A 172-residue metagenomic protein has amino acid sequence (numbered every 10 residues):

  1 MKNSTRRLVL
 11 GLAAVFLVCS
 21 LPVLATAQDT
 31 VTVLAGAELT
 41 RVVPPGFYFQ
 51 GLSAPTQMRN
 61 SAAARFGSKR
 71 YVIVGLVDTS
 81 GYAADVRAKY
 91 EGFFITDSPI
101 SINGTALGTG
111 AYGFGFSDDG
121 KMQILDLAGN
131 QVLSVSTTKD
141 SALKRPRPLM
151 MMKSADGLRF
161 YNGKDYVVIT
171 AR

Functional and structural regions predicted by a protein language model:
K2-L12: Bacterial N-terminal signal peptides that target proteins for export
L10, V74-L76, F94, M122 (+1 more regions): Generic structural hydrophobic/aromatic packing signal, biased to beta-strands
G11-P22: Bacterial N-terminal signal peptides
L12, F116-D118, M150-D156: Short, ordered beta-strand-loop transition motifs
P22, K69, K89-E91: Sequence-level motif detector for i,i+2 pairs with an aromatic at +2
A25-D85, S134-R172: Primarily secretory-pathway and cell-envelope proteins
D78-L127: Mid-length scaffold segments of soluble, non-membrane domains
M122-K139: Short, solvent-exposed cationic patches
